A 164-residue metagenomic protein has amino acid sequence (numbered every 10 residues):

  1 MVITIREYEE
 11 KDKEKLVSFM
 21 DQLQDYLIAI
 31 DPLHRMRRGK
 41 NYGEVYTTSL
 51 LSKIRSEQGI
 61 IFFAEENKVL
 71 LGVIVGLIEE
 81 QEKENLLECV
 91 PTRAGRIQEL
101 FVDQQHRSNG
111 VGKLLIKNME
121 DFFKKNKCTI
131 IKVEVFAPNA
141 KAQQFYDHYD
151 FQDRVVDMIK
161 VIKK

Functional and structural regions predicted by a protein language model:
M1-E14, Q22-D25, K164: Conserved N-terminal entry element of GNAT/NAT acetyltransferase domains
D25-S49: Conserved GNAT-fold acetyl-CoA-binding loop/helix
V45-F62, R96: A short helix-loop-beta-strand connector motif used in the catalytic cores of GNAT acetyltransferases and, in some
F63, V69-I78, R96, F101: Conserved beta-strand in the GNAT
E99-V102, S108-D121, Q144, H148: Conserved acetyl-CoA-binding loop-helix of GNAT-fold acetyltransferases
K113, K125, A137-V155: Conserved active-site alpha-helix within GNAT-family acetyltransferase domains
I116, F123-E134: Conserved GNAT acetyl-CoA-binding A-motif
N118, K132-A142, I159-I162: Conserved beta-strand-loop-alpha-helix junction that forms the acyl-donor binding cleft
